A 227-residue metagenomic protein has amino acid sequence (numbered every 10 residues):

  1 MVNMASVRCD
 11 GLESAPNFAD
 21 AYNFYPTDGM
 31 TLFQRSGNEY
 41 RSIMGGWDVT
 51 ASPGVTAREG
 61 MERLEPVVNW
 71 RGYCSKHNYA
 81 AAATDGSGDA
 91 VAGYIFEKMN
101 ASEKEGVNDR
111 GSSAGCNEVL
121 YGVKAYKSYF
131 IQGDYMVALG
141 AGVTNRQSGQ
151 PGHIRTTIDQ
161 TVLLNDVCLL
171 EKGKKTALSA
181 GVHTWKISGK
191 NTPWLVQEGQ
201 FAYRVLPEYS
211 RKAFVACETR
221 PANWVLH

Functional and structural regions predicted by a protein language model:
M1-H227: Extended polysaccharide-engagement surfaces of secreted carbohydrate-active enzymes
